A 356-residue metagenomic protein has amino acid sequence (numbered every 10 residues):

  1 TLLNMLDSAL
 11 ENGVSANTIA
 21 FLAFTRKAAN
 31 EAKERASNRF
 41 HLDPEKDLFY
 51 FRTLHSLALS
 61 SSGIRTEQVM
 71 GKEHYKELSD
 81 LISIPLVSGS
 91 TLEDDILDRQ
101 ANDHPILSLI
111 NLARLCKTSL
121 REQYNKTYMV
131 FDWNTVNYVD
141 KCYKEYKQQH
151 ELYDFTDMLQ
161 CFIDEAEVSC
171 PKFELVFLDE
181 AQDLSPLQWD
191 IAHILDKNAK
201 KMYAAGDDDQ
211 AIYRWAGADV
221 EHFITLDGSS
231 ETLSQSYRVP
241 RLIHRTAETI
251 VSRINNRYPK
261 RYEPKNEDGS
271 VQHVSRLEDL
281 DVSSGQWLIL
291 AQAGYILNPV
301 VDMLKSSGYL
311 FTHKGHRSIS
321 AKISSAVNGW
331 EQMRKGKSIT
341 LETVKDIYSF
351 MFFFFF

Functional and structural regions predicted by a protein language model:
T1, T18-A20, S90-F177, P186-I191 (+2 more regions): Accessory N-terminal region flanking or inserted into the helicase ATPase core in nucleic-acid motor proteins
T1-E67, E248: P-loop NTPase Walker
L2-L6, A32-A36, C161-E165, Q188-I191 (+2 more regions): Structural preference for long, well-ordered alpha-helical segments in enzyme cores
V14-T18, R39-D47, I64-E77, L86-L92 (+3 more regions): Short, polar/flexible loop-turn hinges at active-site or ligand-entry regions and domain interfaces
F24-K27, R52-L57, L175, Q182-D268 (+2 more regions): Conserved helicase motor core of SF1/SF2 NTP-dependent helicases
T66-L86, I224, I250-Y258, A326-F354: A polyampholytic, Gly/Pro-enriched intrinsically disordered region
G269-E278: Short acidic-hydrophobic, aromatic-tinged amphipathic segments that line or gate anion-handling sites
L277-F356: Conserved helicase/translocase motor-coupling segment
